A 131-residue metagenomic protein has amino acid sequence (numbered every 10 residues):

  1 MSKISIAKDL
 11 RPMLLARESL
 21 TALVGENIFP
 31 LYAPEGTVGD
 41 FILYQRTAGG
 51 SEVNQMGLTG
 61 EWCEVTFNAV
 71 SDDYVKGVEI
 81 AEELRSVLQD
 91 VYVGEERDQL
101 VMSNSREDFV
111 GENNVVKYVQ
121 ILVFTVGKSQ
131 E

Functional and structural regions predicted by a protein language model:
M1-Q55, V75, E79, S86 (+1 more regions): Small/polar-rich, solvent-exposed N-terminal microdomains that initiate assembly or binding
K3, A81, M102-S105: A general secondary-structure boundary signal
D40, C63, S105: Short beta-strand or tight-loop elements that sit immediately N-terminal to catalytic metal-binding acidic residues
T47-G50, E61-T66, S86-Q89, L122: Short, low-complexity, polar/charged sequence segments that are solvent-exposed and flexible
N54-T59, G111-V115: Short, solvent-exposed beta-strand/turn "edge" segments of beta-rich domains on protein surfaces
Q55-L58, V70-V75, V93-D98, S129-E131: Short, surface-exposed, polar/charged, turn-prone segments marking secondary-structure boundaries
L58-D72, K117-K128: Oligomerization/assembly interface segments of phage tail-like spikes and tubes
S86-E131: Acidic-leaning, charged glycine-interspersed low-complexity segments
